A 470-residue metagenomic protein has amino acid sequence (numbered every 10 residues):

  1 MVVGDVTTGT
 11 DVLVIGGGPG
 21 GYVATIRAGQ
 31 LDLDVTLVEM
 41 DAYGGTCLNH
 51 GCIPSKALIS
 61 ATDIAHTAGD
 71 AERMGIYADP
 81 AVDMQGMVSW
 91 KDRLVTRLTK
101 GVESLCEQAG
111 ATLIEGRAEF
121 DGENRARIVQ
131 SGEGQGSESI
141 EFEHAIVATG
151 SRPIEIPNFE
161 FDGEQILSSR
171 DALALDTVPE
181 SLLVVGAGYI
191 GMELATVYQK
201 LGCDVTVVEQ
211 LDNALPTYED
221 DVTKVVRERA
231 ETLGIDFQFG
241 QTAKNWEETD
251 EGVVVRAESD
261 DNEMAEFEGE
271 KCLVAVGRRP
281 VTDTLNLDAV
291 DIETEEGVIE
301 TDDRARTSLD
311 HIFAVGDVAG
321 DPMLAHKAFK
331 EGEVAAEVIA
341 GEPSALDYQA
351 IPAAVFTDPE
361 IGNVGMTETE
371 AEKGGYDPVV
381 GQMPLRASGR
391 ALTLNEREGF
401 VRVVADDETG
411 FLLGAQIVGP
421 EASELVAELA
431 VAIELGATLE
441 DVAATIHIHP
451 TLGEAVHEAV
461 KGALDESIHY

Functional and structural regions predicted by a protein language model:
V2-T10, I26-L33, V38-P157, F161-V178 (+7 more regions): Glycine-rich flavin
T7-T10, G134-H144, N262-K271, T282 (+1 more regions): Core beta-strand elements of the Rossmann-like FAD/NAD(P) dinucleotide-binding domain in flavoenzyme oxidoreductases
T10-L37, L183-V184, I190-K200: N-terminal Rossmann-like FAD-binding beta1-loop-alpha1 element of flavoenzymes
I15-G18, G29-D41, T46, I53 (+4 more regions): Flexible, glycine-rich terminal cap/loop adjacent to redox cofactors in electron-transfer oxidoreductases
C52, T149-D204, D236-F237, D288-V290 (+1 more regions): Glycine-rich dinucleotide-binding loop and its adjacent helix/turn
L94, L173-A174, P179-L183, Y189-I190 (+4 more regions): Rossmann-like dinucleotide-binding cores of NAD(P)H-dependent redox enzymes
T112-E115, E119-E133, D204-D303: A Rossmann-like FAD-binding core segment of flavoenzymes
D162-P179, E266-V338: FAD-site-proximal beta/loop scaffold in flavoenzymes
